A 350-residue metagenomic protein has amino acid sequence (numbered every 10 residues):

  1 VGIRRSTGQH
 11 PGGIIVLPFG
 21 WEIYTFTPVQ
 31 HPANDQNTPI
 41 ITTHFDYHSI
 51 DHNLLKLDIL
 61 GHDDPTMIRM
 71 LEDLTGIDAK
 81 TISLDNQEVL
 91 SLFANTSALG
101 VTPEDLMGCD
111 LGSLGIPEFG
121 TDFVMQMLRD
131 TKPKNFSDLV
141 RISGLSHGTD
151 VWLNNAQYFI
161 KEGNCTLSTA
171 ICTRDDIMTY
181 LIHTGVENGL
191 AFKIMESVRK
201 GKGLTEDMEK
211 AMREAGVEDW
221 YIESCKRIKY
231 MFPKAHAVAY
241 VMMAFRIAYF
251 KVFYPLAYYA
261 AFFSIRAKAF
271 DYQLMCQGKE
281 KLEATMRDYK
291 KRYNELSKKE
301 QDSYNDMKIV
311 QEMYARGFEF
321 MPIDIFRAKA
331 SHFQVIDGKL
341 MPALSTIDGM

Functional and structural regions predicted by a protein language model:
V1-M350: Noncatalytic, beta-rich nucleic-acid-contacting surfaces in large DNA/RNA-processing enzymes
